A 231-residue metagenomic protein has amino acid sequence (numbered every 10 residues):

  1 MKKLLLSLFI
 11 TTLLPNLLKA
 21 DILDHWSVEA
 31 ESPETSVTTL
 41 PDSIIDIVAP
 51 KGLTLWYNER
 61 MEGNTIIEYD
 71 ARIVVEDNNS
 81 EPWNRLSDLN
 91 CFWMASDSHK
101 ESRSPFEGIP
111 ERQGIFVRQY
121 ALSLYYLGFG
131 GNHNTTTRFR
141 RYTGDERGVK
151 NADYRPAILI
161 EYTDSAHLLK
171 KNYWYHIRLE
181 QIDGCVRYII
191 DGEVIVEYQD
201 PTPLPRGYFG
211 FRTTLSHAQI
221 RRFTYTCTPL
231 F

Functional and structural regions predicted by a protein language model:
L4-L13: Sec-dependent N-terminal signal peptides
L18-F231: Extracellular glycan-recognition regions
